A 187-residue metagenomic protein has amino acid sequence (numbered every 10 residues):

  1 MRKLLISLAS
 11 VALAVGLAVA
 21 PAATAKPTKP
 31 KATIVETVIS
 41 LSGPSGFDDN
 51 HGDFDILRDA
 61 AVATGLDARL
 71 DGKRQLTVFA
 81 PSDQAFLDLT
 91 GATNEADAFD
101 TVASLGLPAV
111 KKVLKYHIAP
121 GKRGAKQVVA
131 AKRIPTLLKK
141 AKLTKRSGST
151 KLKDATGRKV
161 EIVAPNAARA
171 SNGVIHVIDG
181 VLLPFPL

Functional and structural regions predicted by a protein language model:
R2-L8, P21-L187: Mature, structured domains of secreted/extracytosolic soluble proteins
L8-A18: Bacterial N-terminal signal peptides
